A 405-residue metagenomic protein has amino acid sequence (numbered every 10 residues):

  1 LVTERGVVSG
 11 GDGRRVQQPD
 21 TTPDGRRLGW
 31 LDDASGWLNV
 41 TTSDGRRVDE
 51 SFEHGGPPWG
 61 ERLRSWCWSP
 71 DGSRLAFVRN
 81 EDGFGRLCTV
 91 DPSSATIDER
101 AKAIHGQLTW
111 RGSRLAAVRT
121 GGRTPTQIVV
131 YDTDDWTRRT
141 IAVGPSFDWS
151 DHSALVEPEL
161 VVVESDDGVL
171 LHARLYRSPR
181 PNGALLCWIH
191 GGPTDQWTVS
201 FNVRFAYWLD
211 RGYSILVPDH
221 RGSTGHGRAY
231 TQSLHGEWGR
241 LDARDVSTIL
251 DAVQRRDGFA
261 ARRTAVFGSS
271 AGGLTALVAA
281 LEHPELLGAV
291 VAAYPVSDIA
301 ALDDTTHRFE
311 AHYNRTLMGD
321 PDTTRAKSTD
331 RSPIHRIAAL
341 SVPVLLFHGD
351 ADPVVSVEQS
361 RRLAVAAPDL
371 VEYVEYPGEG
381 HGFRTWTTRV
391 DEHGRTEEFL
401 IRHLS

Functional and structural regions predicted by a protein language model:
L1, V7-V16, G29-T41, E50-E61 (+5 more regions): A flexible loop/linker signature enriched in serine peptidases of the S9 family
T3, S43-D44, V90-S93, T133-D135: Short loop/turn segments that connect beta-strands within beta-propeller blades
P19-R27, W66-R74, Q107-L115: Blade-terminus and WD-like Trp-Asp/Gly-His loop motifs, strongest in beta-propeller folds
L31, D49, L63-R64, G85 (+3 more regions): Non-catalytic accessory segments flanking enzyme active sites
T41, A76, C88, V129-Y131 (+2 more regions): Conserved hydrophobic/aromatic positions in well-ordered beta-strands
T137, S214, L370-E372: Conserved beta-strand segments of alpha/beta enzyme cores
G144-R262, S269-S270, E282, L302-A311: Cap/lid segment of the alpha/beta-hydrolase catalytic domain
H220-S405: Active-site-proximal cap/loop segments of hydrolase catalytic domains
